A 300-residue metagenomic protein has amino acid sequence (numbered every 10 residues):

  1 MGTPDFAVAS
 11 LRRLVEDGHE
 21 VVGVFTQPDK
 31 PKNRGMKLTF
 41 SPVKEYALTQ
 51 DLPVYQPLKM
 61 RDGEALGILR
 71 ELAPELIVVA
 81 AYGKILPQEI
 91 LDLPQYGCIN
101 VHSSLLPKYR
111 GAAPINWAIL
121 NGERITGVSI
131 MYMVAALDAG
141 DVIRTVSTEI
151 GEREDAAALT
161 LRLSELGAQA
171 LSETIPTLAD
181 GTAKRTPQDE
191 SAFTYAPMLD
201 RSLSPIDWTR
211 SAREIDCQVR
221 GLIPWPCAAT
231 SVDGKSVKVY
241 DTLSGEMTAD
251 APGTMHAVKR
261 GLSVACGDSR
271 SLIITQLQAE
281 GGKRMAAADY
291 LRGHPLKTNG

Functional and structural regions predicted by a protein language model:
M1-G35: N-terminal Rossmann-like dinucleotide-binding module
D17, Q27, L76-Y195: Donor/substrate-binding cores of folate-linked one-carbon enzymes
E20, D51-P53, G97: Conserved beta-strand segments of alpha/beta enzyme cores
G23, Q56, I143-R144: A structural microfeature
P31-A73: N-terminal glycine-/serine-/threonine-rich beta1-alpha1-beta2 phosphate-ribose binding loop of Rossmann-like
P197-R210: Acyl-group handling in specialized metabolite and lipid biosynthesis
T209-G300: An anion-binding loop in the catalytic cleft
